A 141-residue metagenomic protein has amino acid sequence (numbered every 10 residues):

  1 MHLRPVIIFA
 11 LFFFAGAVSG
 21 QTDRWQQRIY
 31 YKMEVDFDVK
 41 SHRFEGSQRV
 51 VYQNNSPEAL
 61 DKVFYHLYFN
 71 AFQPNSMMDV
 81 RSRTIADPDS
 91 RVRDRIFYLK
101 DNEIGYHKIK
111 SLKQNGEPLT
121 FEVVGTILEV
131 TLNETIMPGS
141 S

Functional and structural regions predicted by a protein language model:
M1-I7: Bacterial N-terminal signal peptides that target proteins for export
I7-F13: Hydrophobic helical h-region of N-terminal Sec-dependent signal peptides in bacterial secretory/periplasmic proteins
A15-A17: N-terminal signal peptide c-region/cleavage motif recognized by signal peptidases
G20-S141: Acidic/His-enriched low-complexity segments
